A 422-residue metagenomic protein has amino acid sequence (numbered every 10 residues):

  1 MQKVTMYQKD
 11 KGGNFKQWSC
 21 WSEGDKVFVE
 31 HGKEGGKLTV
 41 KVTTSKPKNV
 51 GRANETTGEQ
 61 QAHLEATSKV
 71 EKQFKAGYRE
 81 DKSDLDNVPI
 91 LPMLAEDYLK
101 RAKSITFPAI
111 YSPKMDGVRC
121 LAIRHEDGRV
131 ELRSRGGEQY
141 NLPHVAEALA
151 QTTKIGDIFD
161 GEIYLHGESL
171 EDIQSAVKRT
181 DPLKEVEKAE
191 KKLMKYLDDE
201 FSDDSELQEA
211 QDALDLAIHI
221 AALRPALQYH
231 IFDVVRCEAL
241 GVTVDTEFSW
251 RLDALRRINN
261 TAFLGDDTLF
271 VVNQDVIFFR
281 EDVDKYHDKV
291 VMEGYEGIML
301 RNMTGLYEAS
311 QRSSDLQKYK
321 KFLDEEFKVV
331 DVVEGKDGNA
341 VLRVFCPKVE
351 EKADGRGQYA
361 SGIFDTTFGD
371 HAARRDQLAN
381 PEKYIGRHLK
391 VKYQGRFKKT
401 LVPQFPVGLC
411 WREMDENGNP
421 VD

Functional and structural regions predicted by a protein language model:
M1-V27: Short N-terminal "domain-start" leader segments that mark the transition from disordered tails or signal peptides into
Q2-K11, T39-T153, E162-G167, D354-G355 (+5 more regions): Active-site-proximal "nucleotidyltransferase
G12-G13, S22-K26, E34, Q60 (+4 more regions): Covalent nucleotidyltransferase
Q73-V88, N273-L323: Amphipathic alpha-helical
F322-K336: Structural detector for short beta-strands of small beta-barrel domains
K336-V344: Short aromatic-glycine-enriched beta-strand elements
Y393-K399: Short, charged beta-turn/beta-strand-edge "cap" motif at the junction between a beta-strand and an adjacent loop
